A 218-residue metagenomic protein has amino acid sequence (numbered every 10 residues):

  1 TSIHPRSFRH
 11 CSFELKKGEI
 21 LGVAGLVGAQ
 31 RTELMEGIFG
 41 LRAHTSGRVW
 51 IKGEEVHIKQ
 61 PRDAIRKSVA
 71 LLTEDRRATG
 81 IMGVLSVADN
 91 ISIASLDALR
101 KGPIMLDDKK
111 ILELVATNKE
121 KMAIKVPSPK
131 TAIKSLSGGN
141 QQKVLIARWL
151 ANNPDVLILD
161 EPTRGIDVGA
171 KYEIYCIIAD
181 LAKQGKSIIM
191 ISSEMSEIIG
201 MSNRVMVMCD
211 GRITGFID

Functional and structural regions predicted by a protein language model:
T1-D218: Glycine-rich phosphate-binding loops of nucleotide-dependent enzymes
